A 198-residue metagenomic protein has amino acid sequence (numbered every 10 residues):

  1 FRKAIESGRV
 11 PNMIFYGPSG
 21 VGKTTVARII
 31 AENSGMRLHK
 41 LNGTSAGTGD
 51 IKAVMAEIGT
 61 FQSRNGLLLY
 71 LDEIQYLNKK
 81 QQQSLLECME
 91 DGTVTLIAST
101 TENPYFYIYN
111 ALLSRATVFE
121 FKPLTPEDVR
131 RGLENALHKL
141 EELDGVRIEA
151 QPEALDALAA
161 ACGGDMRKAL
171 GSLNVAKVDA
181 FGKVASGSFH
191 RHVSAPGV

Functional and structural regions predicted by a protein language model:
F1-E6, L71, Q75-P104, N110-S114: Conserved catalytic/switch belt of AAA+ P-loop NTPases
K3-N42, A56-E57, L86-D91: Walker A/P-loop
Y16-P18, H39-G47, E73, T100-T101 (+1 more regions): A short hydrophobic beta-strand->loop->alpha-helix junction that borders the nucleotide-binding pocket of P-loop NTPases
M36-L69, K79: Short glycine-rich substrate-engagement loop in P-loop NTPases that contacts/grips substrate
N42-T44, T117-R130: Conserved AAA+ ATPase "SRH/arginine-finger" region at the nucleotide-binding site
G145-A161: Short conserved motifs of the RecA-like P-loop NTPase core
D156-A161, R167-G182: C-terminal helical "lid" of AAA+/P-loop NTPase domains
K177-V198: Conserved C-terminal helix/linker of AAA+ ATPases
